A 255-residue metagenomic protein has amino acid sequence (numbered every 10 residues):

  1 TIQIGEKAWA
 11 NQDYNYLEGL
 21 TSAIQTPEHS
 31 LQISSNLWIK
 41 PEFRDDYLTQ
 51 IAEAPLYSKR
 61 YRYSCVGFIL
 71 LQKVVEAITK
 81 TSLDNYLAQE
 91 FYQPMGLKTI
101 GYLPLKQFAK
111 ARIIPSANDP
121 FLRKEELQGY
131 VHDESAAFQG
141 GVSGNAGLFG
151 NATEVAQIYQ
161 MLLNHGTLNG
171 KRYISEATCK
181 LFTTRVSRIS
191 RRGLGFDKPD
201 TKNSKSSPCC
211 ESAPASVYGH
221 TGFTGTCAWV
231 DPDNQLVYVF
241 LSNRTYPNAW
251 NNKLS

Functional and structural regions predicted by a protein language model:
T1-S216: Short, surface-exposed loop or secondary-structure junction motifs that flank catalytic or metal-binding residues
H220-S255: Structured C-terminal helix/loop/strand segments within mature extracytoplasmic catalytic/sensor domains
